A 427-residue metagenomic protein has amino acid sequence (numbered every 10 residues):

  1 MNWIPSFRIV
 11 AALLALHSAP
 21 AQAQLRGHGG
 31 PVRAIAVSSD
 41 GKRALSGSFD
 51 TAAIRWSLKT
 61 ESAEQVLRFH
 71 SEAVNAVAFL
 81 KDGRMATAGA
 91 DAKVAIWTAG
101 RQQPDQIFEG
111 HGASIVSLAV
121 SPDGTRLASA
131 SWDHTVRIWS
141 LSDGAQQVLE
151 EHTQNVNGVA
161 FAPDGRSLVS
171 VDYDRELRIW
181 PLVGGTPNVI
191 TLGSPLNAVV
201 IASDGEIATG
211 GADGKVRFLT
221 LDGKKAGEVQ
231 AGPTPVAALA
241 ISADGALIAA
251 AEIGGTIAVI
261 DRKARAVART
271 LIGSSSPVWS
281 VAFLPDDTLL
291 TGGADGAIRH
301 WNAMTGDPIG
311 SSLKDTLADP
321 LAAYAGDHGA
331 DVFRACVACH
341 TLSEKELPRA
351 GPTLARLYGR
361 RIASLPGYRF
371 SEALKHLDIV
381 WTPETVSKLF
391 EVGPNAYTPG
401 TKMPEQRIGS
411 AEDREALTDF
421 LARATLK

Functional and structural regions predicted by a protein language model:
A23-G27, A63-F69, P104-G110, A145-E151 (+4 more regions): Short C-terminal beta-strands that terminate individual repeats in beta-propeller domains, predominantly WD40 blades
S39-D40, L80-D82, P122-D123, P163-D164 (+3 more regions): Residue-level detector of Asp-centered blade-edge/turn motifs that repeat once per structural unit in beta-propeller
A44, M85-A86, L127, L168 (+3 more regions): Hydrophobic beta-strand positions that form the internal "hydrophobic ladder" of WD40/Gbeta-like beta-propeller blades
G47-D50, A88-D91, A130-D133, V171-D174 (+3 more regions): Conserved strand-to-loop turn within each blade of WD40 beta-propeller repeats
G306-V332: Electrostatic cytochrome c docking/interface patches
A322-K345, L354: Sequence/structural segment immediately N-terminal to covalent heme-attachment motifs in c-type and related
T382-K427: C-terminal capping alpha-helices of c-type cytochrome domains
